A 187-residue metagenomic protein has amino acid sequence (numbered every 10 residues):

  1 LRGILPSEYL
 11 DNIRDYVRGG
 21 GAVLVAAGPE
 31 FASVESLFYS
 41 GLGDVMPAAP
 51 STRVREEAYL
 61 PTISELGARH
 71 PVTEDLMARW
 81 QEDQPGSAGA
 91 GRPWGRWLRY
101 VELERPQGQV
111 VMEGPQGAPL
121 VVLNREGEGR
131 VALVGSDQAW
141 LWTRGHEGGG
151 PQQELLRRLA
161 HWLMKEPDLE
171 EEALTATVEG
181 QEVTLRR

Functional and structural regions predicted by a protein language model:
G3-R186: A conserved amphipathic helix/loop scaffold that creates a polar/acidic microenvironment used either to coordinate
